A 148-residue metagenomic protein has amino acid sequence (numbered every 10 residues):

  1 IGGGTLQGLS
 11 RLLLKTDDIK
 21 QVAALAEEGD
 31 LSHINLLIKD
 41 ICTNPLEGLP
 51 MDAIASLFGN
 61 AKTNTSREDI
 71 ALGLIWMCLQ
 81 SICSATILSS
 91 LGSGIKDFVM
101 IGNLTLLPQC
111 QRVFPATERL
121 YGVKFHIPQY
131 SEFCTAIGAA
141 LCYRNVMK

Functional and structural regions predicted by a protein language model:
I1-L46: Glycine-rich phosphate-binding loop plus the immediately following alpha-helix
G2-T5, C78, C110, T135: Catalytic-loop motifs flanking and including active-site residues across diverse enzymes
L6-L14, D18, F125-K148: Glycine-rich phosphate-binding/hydrolytic loop that grips phosphoryl groups
L12-T16, L25-G29, N44, A61 (+6 more regions): Change "in soluble alpha/beta enzymes" to "in soluble alpha/beta proteins
H33-I34, P115, A140-Y143: Short low-complexity, flexible loop/linker segments enriched in glycine and/or proline with clustered acidic
E47-D97, E132: Adenine-nucleotide phosphate-binding core of ATP-dependent small-molecule kinases
D52-K62, P108-Y121: Acidic-glycine-rich active-site phosphate/pyrophosphate-binding loop
L88-T117, S131-E132: Glycine-rich phosphate-binding loops at beta-strand->alpha-helix junctions
